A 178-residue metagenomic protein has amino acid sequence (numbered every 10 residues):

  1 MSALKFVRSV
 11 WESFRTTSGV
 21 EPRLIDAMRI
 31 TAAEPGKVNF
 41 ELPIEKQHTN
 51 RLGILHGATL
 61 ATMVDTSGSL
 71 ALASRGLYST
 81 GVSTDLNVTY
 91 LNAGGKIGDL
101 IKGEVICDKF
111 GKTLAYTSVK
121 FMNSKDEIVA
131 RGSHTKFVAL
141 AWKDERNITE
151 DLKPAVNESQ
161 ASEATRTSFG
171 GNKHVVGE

Functional and structural regions predicted by a protein language model:
M1-E178: Terminal targeting signals and extreme-terminal segments of soluble enzymes
